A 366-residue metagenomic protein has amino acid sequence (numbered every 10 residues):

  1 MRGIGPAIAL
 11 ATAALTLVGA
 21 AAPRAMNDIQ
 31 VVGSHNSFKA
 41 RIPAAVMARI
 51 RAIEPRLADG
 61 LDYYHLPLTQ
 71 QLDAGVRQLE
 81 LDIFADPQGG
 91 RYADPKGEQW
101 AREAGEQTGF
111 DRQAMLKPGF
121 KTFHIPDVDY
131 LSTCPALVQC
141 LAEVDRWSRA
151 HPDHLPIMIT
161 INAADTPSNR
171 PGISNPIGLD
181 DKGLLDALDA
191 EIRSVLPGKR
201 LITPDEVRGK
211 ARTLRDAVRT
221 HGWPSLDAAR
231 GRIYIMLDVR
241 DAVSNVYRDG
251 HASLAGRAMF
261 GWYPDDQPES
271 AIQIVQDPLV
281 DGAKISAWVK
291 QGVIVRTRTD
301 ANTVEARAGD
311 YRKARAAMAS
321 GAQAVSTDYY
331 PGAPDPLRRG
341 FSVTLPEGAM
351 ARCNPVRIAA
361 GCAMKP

Functional and structural regions predicted by a protein language model:
M1-I8: Bacterial N-terminal signal peptides that target proteins for export
T12-P23: Bacterial Sec-dependent signal peptides at the C-terminal "C-region" and cleavage site
A21-P366: Catalytic cores of phosphodiester-bond hydrolases, prominently lipid phosphodiesterases
